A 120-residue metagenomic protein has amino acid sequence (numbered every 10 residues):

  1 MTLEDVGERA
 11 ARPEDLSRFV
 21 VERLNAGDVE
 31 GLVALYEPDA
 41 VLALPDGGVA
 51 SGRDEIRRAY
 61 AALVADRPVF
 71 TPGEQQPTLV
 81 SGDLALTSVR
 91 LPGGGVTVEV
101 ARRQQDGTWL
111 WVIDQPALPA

Functional and structural regions predicted by a protein language model:
M1-V29, V41-A120: A beta-strand edge to alpha-helix "cap/lid" segment located at domain peripheries
